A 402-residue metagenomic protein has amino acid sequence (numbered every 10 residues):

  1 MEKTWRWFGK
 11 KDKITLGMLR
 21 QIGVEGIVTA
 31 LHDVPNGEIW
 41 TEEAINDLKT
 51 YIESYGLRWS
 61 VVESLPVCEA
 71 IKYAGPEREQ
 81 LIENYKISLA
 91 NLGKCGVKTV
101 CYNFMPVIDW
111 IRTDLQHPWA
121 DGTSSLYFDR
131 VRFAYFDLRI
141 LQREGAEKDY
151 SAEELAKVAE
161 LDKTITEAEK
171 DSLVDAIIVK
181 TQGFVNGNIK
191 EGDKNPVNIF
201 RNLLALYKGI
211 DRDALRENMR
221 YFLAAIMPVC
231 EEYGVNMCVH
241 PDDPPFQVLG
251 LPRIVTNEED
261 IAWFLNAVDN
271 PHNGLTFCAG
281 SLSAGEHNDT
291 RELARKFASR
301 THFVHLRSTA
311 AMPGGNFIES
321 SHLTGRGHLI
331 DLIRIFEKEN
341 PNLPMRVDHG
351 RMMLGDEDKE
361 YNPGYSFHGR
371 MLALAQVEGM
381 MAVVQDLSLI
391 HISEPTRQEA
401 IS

Functional and structural regions predicted by a protein language model:
M1-T4, G9, G17-R20, E53 (+8 more regions): Histidine-acidic metal/acid-base catalytic patches
Q21-I22, L57-K72: A short glycine/small-residue-enriched secondary-structure motif
I27: Long, His/Glu/Asp-enriched segments that create or flank divalent metal/ion-associated functional microenvironments
L31-N46: Glycine-rich, proline-tolerant flexible connector loops at the mouths of alpha/beta enzymes
C101, P106-S124, D129-V131: Long, hydrophobic, well-ordered secondary-structure blocks that form the structural core and pocket-lining surfaces
F128-S151: A gly/proline- and charged-residue-enriched helix-loop-helix capping module
I390-S402: Single conserved hydrophobic/aromatic residue that forms the stacking wall/gate of nucleotide- or nucleobase-binding
